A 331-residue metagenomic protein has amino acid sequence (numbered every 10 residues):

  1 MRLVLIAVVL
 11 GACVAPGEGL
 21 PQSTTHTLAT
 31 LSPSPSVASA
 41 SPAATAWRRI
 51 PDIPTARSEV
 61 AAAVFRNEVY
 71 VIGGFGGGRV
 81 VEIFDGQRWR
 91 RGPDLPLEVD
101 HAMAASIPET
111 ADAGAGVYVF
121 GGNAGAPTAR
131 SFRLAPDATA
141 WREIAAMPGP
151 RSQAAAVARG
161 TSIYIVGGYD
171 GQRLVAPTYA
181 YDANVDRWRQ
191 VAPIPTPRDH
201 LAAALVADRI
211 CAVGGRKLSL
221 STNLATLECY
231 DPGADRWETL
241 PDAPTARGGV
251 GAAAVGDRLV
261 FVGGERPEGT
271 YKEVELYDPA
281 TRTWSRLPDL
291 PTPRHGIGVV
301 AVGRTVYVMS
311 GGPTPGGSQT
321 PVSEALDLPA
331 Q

Functional and structural regions predicted by a protein language model:
V4-A12: Bacterial N-terminal signal peptides
V14-Q331: Kelch-like beta-propeller repeat domains
